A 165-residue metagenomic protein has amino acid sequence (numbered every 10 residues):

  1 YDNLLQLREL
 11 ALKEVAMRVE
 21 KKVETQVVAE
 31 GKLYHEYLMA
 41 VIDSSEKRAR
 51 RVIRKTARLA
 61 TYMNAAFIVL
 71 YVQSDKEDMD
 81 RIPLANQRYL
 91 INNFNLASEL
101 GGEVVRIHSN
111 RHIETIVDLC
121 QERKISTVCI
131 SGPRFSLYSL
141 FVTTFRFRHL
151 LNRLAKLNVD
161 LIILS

Functional and structural regions predicted by a protein language model:
Y1-M17, K21, V128-S165: Gly/Ser-rich helix-loop-strand patches that form or flank binding pockets for ribonucleotide-derived cofactors
L5-G31, L100-V128: Structural beta-alpha unit
A29-K32, L59-A60, C120, S139-V142 (+1 more regions): Replace "in large, NTP-powered and nucleic-acid-processing enzymes" with "in large, NTP-powered factors and other
G31-Q87, F94-S98, V105: Small/aliphatic-rich secondary-structure junction motif
V41-S45, S109, S131-R134, S165: Structural motif
K55, A85-Y89, V142-R148: Charged helix-capping and loop-helix junction motifs
I68-L70, E103-H108, D160-L164: General small-molecule cofactor/ligand-binding pocket signal
